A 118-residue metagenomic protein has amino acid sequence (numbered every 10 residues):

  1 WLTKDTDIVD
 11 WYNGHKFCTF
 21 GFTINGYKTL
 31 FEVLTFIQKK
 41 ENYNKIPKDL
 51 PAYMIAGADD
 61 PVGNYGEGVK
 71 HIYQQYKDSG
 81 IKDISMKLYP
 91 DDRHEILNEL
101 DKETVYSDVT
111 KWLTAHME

Functional and structural regions predicted by a protein language model:
W1-K45, D49-I55: Alpha/beta-hydrolase
K16, A56-A58, P90-R93: Short, histidine-centered active-site or binding-site loop motifs used for metal coordination, general acid-base
T19, P61-V62, E95-I96: Short strand->helix junction
I24, Y65-V69, N98-E103: Conserved strand-to-helix beginnings and helix N-cap segments that scaffold or border functional pockets
T29-E32, H71, T104, D108: Alpha-helical elements of Rossmann-like donor-binding domains used by nucleotide-donor carbohydrate transfer enzymes
I37, S79-E118: Catalytic active-site module of serine/aspartate enzymes centered on a nucleophile-bearing elbow/loop
P51-M54, A58-S85: Conserved loop-alpha-helix segment in the C-terminal half of the alpha/beta-hydrolase fold that carries the catalytic
